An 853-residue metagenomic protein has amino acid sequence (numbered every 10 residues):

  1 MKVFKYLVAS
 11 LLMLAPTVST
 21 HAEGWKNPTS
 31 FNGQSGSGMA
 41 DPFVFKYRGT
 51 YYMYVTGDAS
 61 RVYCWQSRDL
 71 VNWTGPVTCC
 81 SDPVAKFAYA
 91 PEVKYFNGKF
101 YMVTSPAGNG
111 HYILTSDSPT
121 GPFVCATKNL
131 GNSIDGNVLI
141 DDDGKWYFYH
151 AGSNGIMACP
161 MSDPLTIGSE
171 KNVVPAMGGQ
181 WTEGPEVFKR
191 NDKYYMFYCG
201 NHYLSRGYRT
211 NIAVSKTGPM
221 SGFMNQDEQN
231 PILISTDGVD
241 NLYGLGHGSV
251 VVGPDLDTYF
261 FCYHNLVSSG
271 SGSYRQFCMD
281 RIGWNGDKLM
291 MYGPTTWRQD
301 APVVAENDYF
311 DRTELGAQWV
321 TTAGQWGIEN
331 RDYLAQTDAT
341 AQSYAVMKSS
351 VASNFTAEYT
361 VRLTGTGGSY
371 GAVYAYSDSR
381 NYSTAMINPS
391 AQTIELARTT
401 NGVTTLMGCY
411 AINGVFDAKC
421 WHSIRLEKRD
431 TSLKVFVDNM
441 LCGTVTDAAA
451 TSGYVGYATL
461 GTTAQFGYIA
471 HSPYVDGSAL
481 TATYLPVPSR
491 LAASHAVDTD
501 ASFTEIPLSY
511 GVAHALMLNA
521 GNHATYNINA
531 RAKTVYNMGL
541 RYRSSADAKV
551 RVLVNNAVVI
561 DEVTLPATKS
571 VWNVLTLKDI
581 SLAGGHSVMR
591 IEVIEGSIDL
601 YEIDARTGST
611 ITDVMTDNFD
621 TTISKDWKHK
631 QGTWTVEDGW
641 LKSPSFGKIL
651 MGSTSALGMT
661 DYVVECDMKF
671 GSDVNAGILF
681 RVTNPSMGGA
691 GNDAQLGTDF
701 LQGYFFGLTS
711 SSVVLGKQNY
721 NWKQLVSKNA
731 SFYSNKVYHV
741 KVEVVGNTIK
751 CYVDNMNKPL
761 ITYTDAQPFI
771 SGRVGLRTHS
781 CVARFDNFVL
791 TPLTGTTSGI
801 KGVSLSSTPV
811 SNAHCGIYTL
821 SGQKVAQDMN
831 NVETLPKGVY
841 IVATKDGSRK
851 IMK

Functional and structural regions predicted by a protein language model:
M1-E23: Bacterial Sec-dependent N-terminal signal peptides
T20-H21, A301, G608-T612, T796-N812: Intrinsically disordered, low-complexity repeat and linker tracts
A22-T182, K189-Y194, Y198-V239, P254-N307 (+2 more regions): Beta-rich carbohydrate-recognition and catalytic domains
A126, Y147, Y292, T405 (+2 more regions): Generic structural signal for well-ordered beta-strand positions
R209-W284, V437-A464, Y752-S780: Aromatic sugar-binding interfaces of carbohydrate-active proteins
G286-N537, Y542, A546-L577, A583-H586 (+2 more regions): Extracellular glycan-recognition regions
E595-D599, G847: Short acidic/polar inter-strand loop motif in beta-rich domains
T797-K853: C-terminal outer-membrane/trafficking sorting elements
